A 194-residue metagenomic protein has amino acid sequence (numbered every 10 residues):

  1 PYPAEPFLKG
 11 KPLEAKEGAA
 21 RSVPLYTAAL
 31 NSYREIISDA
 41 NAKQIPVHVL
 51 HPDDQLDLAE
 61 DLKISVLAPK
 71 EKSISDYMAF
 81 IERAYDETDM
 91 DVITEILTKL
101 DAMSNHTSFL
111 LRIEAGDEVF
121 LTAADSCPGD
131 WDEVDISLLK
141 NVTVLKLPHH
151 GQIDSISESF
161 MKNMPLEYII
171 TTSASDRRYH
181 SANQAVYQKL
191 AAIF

Functional and structural regions predicted by a protein language model:
P1, S73-A182: Active-site-proximal loop/helix segments of hydrolase catalytic cores
P1-F120, A192-F194: Flexible, acidic/histidine-containing loops and adjacent segments that form or flank the divalent-metal
Q184-F194: Charged, glycine-enriched surface loops/patches that mediate electrostatic binding to polyanionic ligands
